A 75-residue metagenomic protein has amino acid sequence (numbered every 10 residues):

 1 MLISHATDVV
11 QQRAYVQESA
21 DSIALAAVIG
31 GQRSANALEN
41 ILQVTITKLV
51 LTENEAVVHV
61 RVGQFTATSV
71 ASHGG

Functional and structural regions predicted by a protein language model:
M1-N36: Alpha-helical assembly-interface signal, strongest on the long, hydrophobic N-terminal helix that forms
S22-G75: Short amphipathic secondary-structure patches
